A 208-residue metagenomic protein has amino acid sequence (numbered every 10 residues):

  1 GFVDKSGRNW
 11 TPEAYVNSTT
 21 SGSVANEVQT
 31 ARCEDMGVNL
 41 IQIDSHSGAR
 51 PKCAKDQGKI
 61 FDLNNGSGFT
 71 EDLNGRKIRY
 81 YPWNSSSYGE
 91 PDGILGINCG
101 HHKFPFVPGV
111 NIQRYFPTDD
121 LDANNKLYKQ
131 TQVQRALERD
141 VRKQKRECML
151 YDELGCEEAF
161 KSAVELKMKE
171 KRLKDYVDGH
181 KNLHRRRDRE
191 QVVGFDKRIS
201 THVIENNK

Functional and structural regions predicted by a protein language model:
G1-I94, V107-K208: Domain-core detector
I97: Long, His/Glu/Asp-enriched segments that create or flank divalent metal/ion-associated functional microenvironments
H101: Catalytic core of tubulin tyrosine ligase-like
